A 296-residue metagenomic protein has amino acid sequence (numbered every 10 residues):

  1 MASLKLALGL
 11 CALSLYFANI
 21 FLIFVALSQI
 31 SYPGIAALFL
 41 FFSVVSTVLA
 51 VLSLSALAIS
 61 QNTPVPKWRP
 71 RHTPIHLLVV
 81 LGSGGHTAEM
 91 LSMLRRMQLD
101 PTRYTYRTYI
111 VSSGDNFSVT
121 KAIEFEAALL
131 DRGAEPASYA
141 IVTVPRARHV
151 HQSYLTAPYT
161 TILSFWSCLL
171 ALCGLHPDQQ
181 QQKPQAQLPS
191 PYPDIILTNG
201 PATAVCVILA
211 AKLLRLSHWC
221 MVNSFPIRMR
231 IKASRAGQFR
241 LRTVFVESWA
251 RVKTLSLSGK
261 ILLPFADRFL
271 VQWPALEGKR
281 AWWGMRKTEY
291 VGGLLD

Functional and structural regions predicted by a protein language model:
A2-F17, I30, V80-L81, T87-M97 (+4 more regions): Active-site and donor-binding regions of nucleotide-sugar-utilizing enzymes
A2-S3, N19-L40, A56-V65: Membrane-lumen (extracellular) interface motif
L8-V25, A37-A50, G82: Hydrophobic alpha-helical transmembrane segments of integral membrane proteins
A36-N62, C173, Q182-Q185, L295: Extended, polar/charged low-complexity intrinsically disordered and coiled-coil segments in eukaryotic
S55-V79, A88: N-terminal signal-anchor transmembrane helix
H72, L99-T102: S-adenosylmethionine-dependent methyltransferases
